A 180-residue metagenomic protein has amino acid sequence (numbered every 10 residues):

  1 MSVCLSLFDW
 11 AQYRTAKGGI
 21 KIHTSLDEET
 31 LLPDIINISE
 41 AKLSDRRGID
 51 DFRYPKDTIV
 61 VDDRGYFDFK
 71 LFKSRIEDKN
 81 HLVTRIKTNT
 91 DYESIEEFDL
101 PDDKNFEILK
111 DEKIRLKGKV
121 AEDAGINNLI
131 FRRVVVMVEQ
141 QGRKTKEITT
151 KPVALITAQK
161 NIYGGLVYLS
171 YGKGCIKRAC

Functional and structural regions predicted by a protein language model:
S2-C180: Single, function-defining residue in the core of a domain
